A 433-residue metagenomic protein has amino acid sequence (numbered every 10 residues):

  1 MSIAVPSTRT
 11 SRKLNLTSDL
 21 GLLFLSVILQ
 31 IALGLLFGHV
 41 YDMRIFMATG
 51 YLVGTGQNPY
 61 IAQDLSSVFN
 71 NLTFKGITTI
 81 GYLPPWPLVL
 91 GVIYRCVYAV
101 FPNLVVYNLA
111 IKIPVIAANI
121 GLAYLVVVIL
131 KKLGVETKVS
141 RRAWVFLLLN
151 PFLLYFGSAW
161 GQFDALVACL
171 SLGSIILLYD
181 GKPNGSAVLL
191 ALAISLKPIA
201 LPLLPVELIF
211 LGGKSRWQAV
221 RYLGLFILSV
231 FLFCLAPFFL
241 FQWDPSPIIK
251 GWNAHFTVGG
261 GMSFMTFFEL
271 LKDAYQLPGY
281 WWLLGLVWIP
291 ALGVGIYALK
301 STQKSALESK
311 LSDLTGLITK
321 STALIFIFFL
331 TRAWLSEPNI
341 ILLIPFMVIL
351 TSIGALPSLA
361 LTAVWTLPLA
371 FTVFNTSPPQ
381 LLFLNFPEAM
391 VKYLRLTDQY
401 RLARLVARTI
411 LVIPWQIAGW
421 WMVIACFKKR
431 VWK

Functional and structural regions predicted by a protein language model:
S2-K250, A254-G260, Y280-K433: Multi-pass membrane glycosyltransferase architecture that uses lipid-linked
T257-A274: Membrane-embedded hairpin module used as a gating/binding unit in multi-pass transport and secretion proteins
